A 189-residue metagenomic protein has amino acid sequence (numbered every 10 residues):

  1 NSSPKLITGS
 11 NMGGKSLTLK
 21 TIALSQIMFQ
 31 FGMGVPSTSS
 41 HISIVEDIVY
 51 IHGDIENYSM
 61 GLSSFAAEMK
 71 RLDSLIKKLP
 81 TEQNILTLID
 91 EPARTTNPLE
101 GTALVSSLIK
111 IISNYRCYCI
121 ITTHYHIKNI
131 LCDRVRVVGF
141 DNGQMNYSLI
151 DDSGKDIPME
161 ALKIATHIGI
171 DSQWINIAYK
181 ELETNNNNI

Functional and structural regions predicted by a protein language model:
N1-I189: ATPase nucleotide-binding head domains, primarily ABC-like/P-loop NTPase cores
